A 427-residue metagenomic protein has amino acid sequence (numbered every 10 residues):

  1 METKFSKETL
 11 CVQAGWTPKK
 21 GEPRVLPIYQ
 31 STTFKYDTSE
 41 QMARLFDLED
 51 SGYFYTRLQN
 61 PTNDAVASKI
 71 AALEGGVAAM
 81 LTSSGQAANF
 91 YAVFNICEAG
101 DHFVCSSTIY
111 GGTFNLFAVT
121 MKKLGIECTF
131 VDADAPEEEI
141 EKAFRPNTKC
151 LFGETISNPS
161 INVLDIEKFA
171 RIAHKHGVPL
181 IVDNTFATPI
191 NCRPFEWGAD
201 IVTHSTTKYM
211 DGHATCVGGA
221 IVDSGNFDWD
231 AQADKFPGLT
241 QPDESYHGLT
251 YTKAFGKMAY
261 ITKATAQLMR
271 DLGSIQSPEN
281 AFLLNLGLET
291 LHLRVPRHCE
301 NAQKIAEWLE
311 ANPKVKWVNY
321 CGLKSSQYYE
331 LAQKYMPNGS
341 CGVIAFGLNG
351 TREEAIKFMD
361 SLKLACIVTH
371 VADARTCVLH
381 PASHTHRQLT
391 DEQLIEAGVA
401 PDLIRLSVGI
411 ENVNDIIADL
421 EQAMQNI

Functional and structural regions predicted by a protein language model:
E2, E8-T17, A79-A311: Conserved PLP-enzyme active-site core in the AAT-like
E2-N60, S68: N-terminal "arm"/small-domain region of PLP-dependent enzymes with the aminotransferase-like
T33, S224-F227, L348-T351: Short loop segments at secondary-structure junctions
T38-F90, G112-T120: Conserved N-terminal alpha-helix of the aminotransferase class I/II PLP-enzyme fold
V77, A118-V119, E127-C128, P146-K149 (+4 more regions): PLP-dependent enzyme catalytic core of the Aspartate aminotransferase-like
L151, G219-I221, V318, I344 (+1 more regions): Well-ordered beta-strand positions enriched in small/hydrophobic/aromatic, beta-favoring residues
L272-I275, E279-A281, L286, T290 (+4 more regions): Conserved small-domain helix->loop->beta segment predominantly found in fold-type I
